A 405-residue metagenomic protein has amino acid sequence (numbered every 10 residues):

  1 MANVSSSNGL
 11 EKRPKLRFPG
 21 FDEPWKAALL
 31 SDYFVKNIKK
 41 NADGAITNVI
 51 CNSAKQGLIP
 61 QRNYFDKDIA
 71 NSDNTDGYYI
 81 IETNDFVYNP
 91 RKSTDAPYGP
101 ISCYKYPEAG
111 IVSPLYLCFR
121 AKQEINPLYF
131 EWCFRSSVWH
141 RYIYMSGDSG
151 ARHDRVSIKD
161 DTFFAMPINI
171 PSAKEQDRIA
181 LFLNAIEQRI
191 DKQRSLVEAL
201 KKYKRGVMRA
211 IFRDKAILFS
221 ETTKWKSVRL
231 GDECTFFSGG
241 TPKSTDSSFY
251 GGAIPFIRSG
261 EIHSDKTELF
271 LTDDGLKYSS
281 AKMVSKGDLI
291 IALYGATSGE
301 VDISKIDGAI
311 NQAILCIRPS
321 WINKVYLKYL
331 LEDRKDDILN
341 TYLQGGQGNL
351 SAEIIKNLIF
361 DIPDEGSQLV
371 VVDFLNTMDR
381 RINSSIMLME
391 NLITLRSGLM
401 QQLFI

Functional and structural regions predicted by a protein language model:
M1-K26, A165-P167, P171-K226, N357 (+1 more regions): Amphipathic alpha-helical segments with low aromatic content
V4, I69-T75, R152, N184 (+2 more regions): Short, solvent-exposed loop/turn positions at domain surfaces that link secondary-structure elements or cap domain
L10-P14, A109-L115, D148-K174, L293 (+3 more regions): A short glycine-rich beta-alpha junction/loop motif
R13-N41, A173, F219-G240, F256 (+3 more regions): Non-catalytic DNA-recognition/assembly elements of restriction-modification systems
S31-A42, S53-V87, G231-T245, R258-K286: Sequence-specific dsDNA recognition surfaces
D43-C51, M145-G147, K243-G251: Short coil/turn segments at secondary-structure boundaries
D76-W139, R258-G260, L269-E332, L343: A short beta-sheet element
